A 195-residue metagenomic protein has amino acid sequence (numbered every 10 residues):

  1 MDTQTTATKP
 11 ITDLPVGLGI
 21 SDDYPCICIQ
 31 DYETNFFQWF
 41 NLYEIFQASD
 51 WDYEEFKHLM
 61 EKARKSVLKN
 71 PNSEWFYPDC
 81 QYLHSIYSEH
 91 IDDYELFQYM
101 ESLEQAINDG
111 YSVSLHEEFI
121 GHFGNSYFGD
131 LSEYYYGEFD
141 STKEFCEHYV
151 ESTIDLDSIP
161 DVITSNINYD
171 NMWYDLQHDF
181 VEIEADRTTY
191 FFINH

Functional and structural regions predicted by a protein language model:
M1-H195: Acidic interaction surfaces
